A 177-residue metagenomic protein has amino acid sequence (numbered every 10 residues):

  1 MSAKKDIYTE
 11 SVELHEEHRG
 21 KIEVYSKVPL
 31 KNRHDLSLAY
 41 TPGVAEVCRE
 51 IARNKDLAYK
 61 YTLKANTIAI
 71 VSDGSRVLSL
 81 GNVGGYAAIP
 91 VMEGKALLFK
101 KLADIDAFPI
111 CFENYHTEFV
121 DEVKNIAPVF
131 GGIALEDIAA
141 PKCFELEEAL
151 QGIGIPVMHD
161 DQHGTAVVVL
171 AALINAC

Functional and structural regions predicted by a protein language model:
M1-I155: N-terminal ligand-binding/catalytic initiation module
V123-A127, A171-C177: Short, surface-exposed amphipathic charged segments that create phosphate/polyanion-binding patches used for binding
H159-N175: A glycine-rich, Thr/Ser-enriched phosphate-binding loop motif common to dinucleotide/cofactor-binding enzymes
